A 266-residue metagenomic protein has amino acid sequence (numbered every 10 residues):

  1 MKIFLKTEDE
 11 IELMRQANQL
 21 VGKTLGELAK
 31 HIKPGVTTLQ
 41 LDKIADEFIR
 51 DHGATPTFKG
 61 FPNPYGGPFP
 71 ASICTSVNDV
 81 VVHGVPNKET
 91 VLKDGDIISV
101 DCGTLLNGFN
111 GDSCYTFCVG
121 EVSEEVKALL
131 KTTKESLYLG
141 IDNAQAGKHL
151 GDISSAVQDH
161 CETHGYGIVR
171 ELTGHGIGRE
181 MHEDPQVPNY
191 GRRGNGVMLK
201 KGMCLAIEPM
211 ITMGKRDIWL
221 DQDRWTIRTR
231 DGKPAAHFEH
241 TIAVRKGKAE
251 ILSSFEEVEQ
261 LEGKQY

Functional and structural regions predicted by a protein language model:
M1-Y266: Active-site neighborhoods and metal-handling regions in enzymes and metal-associated proteins
